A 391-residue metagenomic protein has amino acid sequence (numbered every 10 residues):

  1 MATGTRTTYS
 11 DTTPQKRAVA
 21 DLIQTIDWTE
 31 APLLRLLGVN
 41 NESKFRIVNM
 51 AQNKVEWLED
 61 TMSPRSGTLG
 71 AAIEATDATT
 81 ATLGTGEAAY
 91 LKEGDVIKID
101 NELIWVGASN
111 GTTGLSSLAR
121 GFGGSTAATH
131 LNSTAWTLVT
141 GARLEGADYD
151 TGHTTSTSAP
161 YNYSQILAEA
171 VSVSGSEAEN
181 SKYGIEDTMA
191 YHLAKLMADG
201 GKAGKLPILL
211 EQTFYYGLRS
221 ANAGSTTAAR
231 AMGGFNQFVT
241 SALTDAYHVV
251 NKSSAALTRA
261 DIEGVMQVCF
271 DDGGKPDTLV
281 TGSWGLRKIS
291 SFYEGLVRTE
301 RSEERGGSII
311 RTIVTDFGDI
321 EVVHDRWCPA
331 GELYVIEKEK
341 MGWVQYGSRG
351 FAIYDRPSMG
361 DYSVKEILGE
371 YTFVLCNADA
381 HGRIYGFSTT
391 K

Functional and structural regions predicted by a protein language model:
A2-N53, W57-D60, N180-E186, A194 (+2 more regions): Sequence/fold signature of self-assembling virion shell proteins
R6-T129: Autoprocessing Asn-cyclization modules and mimics
Y9, G86, L91, R230 (+4 more regions): Short coil/turn linker and secondary-structure boundary residues
T12-A18, N101-L103, L115-S176: Cys-His-centered catalytic/binding microenvironment captured across papain-like cysteine peptidases and homologous
M50-E59, D148-F238, Q267-I289, V322 (+1 more regions): Long, contiguous amphipathic alpha-helices that act as assembly "spine/axial" helices in icosahedral shell and virion
A51, L69, D77, E87 (+9 more regions): Repetitive beta-strand solenoid architecture
F122, S283-G285, R326: Short, flexible loop/turn elements at secondary-structure junctions
A246-G306: Charged, long alpha-helical assembly modules
